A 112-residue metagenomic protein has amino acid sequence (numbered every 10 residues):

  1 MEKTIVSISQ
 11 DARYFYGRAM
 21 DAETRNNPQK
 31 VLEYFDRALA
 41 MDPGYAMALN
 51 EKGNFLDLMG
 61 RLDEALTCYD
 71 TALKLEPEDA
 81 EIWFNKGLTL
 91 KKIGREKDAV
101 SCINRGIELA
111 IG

Functional and structural regions predicted by a protein language model:
S9-M41: Alpha-helical segment of the N-proximal tetratricopeptide repeat
A12-R13, A46-M47, A80-E81: Helix-start (N-cap) detector for alpha-helical repeat units in TPR-like alpha-solenoids, especially tetratricopeptide
